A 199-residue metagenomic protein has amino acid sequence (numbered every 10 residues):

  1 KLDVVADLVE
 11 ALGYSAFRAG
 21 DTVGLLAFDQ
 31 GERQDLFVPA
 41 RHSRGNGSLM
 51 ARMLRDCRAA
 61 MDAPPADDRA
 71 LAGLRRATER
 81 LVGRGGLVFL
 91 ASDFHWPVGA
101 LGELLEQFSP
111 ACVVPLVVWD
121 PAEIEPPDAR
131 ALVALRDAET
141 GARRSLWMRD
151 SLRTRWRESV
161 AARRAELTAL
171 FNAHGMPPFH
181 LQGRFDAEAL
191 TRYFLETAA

Functional and structural regions predicted by a protein language model:
K1-E10, Y14-A199: Exposed, interaction-prone extracellular/peripheral surfaces
